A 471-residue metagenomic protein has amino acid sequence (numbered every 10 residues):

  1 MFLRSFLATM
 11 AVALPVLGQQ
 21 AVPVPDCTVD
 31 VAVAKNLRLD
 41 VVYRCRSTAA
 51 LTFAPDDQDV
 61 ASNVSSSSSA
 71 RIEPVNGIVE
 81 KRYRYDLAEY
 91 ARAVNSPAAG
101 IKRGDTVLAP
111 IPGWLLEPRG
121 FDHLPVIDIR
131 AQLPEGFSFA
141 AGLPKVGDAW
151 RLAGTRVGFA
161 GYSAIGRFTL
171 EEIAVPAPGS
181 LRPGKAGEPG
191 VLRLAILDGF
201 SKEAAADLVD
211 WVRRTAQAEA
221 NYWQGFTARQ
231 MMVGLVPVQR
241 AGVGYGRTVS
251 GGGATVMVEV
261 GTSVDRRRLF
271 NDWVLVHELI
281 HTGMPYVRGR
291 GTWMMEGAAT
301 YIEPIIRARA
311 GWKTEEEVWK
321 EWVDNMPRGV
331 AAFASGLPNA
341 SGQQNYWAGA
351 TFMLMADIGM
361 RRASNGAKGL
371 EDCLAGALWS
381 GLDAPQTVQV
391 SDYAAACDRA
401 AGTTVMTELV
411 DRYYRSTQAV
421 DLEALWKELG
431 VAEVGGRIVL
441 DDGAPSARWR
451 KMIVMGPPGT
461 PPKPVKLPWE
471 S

Functional and structural regions predicted by a protein language model:
M1, A21-R44, T48, R82-D86 (+1 more regions): Beta/coil-rich, acidic/histidine-enriched accessory regions frequently appended to metallopeptidases
M1-L7: Bacterial N-terminal signal peptides that target proteins for export
A13-P15: N-terminal signal peptide c-region/cleavage motif recognized by signal peptidases
A21-V22, L51-Y83, A88, A93-R103 (+1 more regions): Solvent-exposed beta-strand/loop surfaces of large extracellular or lumenal domains
T28, R44-S47, V75, R82-A174: Extended, low-hydrophobicity, Ser/Thr/Pro/Gly-biased non-transmembrane segments
L115, L124-P144, T155-F159, G199-M231 (+1 more regions): Zn2+-dependent metallopeptidase catalytic core
P178-G291: Juxtacatalytic substrate-recognition/specificity segment
R290-N365, L370, A375, W379-A384: Acidic/His/Gly-enriched intrinsically disordered linker/tail segments that often contain short helix/coil "MoRF-like"
